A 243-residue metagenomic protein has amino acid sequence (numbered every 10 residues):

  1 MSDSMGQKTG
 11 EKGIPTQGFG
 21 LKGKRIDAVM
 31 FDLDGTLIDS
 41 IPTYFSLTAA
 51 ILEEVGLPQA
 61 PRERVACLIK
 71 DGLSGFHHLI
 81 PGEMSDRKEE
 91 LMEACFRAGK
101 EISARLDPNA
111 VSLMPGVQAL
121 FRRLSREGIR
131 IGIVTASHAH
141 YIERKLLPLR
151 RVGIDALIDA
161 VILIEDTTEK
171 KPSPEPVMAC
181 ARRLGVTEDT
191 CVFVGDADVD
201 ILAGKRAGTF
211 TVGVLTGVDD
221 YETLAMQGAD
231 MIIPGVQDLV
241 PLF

Functional and structural regions predicted by a protein language model:
M1-V29, R122, H138-A139, R144-F243: Asp-based, Mg2+/Mn2+-dependent phosphohydrolase catalytic module
G13-Q118, R122-E127, H140-E143: N-terminal helical cap/lid subdomain that shapes the substrate entry/recognition surface in HAD-like hydrolases
D32, T36, T135, D196: Conserved G/P- and acidic residue-centered "switch" motifs that form tight phosphate/ATP-binding loops in soluble
T48-A49, S103-A104, G132-T135, I164-D166 (+1 more regions): N-terminal start-of-chain detector that recognizes signal peptides and the immediate post-cleavage beginning
L113, V134, E169: Residue-level marker of regulatory loop/turn positions in helix-turn-helix DNA-binding domains and in histidine
G128-I129, G185: Residue-level recognition of short, well-ordered coil/turn positions that link secondary-structure elements
R130-G132, F210: Proline-centered loop/turn at the N-terminus of a beta-strand
